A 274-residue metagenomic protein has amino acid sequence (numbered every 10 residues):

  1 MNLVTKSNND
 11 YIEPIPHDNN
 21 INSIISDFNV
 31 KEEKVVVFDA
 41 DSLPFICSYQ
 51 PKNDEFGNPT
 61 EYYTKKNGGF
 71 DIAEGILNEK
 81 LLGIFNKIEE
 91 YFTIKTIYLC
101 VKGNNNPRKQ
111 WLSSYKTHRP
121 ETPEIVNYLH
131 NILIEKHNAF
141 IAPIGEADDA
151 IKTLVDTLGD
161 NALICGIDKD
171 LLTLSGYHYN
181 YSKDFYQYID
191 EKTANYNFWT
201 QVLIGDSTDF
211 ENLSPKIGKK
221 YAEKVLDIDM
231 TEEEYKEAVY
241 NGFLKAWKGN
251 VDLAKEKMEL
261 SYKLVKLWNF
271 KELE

Functional and structural regions predicted by a protein language model:
N2-I24, I94, T117-E274: Extended two-metal-dependent nuclease catalytic cores across DNA- and RNA-processing enzymes
N2-N131: Domain-level signal for Mg2+-assisted phosphodiester chemistry and nucleotide/NA-binding surfaces in nucleic-acid
